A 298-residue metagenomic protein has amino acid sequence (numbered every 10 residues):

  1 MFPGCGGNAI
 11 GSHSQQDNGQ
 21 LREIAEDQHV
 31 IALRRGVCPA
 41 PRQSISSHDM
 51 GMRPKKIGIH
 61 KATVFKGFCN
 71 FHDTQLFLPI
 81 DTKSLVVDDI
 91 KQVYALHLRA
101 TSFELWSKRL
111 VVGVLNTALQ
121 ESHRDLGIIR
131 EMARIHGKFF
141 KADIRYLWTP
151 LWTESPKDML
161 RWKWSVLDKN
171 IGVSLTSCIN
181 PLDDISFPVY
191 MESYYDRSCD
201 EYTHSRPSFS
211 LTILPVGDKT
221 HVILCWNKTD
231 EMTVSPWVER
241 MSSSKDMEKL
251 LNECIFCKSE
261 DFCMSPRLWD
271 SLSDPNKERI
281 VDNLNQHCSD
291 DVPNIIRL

Functional and structural regions predicted by a protein language model:
M1-T74, L78: An N-terminal structural lobe/cap that precedes and organizes the functional/catalytic core across diverse proteins
P3, G7, I57, V111 (+3 more regions): Metal-centered catalytic cores of metalloenzymes
Q16-D17, C69, D88-Q92, S273: General structural signal for secondary-structure boundaries
Q20-A25, G127-I129, N170: Short low-complexity stretches enriched in small and charged residues
A40-P41, L98-F103, C254-K258: Short C-terminal domain-edge/linker segments immediately following a structured domain
S44-H48, F103-K108, S259-C263: Low-complexity, flexible helical/coil segments
P79-F140: Long, hydrophobic, well-ordered secondary-structure blocks that form the structural core and pocket-lining surfaces
R130-L298: Charge-dense, low-complexity intrinsically disordered regions
